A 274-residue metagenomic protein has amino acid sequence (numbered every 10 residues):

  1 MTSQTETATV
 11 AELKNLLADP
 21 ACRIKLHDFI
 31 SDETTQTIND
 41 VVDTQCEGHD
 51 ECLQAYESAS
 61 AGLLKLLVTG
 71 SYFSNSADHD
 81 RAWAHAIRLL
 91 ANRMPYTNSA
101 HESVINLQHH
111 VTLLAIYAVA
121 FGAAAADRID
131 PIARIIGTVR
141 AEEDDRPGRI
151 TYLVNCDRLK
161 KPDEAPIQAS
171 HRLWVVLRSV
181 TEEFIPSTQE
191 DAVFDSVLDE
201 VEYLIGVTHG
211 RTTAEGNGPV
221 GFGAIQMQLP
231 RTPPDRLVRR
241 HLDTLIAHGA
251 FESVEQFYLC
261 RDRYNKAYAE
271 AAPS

Functional and structural regions predicted by a protein language model:
T2-S274: Long, low-complexity, intrinsically disordered terminal regions
